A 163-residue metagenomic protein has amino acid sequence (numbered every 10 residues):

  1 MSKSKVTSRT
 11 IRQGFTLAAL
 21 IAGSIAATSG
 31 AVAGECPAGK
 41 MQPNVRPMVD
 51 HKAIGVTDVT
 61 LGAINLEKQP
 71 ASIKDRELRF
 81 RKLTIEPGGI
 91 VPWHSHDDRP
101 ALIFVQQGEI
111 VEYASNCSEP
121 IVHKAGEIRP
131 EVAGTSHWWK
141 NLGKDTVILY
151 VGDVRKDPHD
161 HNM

Functional and structural regions predicted by a protein language model:
S2-V6, T10-G14, S24, G30-R79 (+3 more regions): A short, N-terminal "cap"/entry segment at the start of jelly-roll beta-barrel domains of the cupin/DSBH fold
S72-R76, G89-L102: A short beta-loop-beta micro-motif enriched in histidine and acidic residues
D75-F80, D97-D98, G134, K144: Extracytoplasmic
I85-E86, A114-G134: Short acidic-glycine-tyrosine-enriched beta hairpin
V91, E109-Y113, I128: Short beta-strand segments in beta-sandwich/barrel cores
D98-C117: Glycine- and acidic-residue-biased ligand/ion/polar-headgroup-sensing regions
K124, A133-D160: Ligand-binding loop in jelly-roll beta-barrel domains
